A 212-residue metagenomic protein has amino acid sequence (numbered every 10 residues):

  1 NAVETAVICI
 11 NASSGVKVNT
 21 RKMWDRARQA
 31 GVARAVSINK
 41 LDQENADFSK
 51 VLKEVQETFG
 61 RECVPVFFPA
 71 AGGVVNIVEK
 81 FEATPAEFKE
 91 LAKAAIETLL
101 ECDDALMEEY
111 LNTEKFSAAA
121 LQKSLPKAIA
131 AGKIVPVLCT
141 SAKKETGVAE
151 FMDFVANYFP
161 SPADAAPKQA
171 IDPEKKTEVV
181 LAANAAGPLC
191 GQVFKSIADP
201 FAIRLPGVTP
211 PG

Functional and structural regions predicted by a protein language model:
N1-G212: Structural and coupling elements of P-loop NTPases
